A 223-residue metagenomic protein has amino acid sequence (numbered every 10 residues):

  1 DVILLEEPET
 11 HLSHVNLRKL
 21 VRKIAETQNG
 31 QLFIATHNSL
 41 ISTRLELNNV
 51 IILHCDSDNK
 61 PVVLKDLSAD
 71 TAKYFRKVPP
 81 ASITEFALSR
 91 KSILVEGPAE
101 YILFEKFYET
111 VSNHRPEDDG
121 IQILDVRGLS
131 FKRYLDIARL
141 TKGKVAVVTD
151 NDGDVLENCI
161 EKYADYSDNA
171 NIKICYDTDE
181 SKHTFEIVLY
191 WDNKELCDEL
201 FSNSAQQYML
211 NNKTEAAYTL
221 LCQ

Functional and structural regions predicted by a protein language model:
D1-S82, I102: Switch/communication elements of ASCE P-loop NTPase nucleotide-binding domains
A81-L94, A99-Q223: Acidic, Mg2+-coordinating catalytic modules of nucleic-acid enzymes
